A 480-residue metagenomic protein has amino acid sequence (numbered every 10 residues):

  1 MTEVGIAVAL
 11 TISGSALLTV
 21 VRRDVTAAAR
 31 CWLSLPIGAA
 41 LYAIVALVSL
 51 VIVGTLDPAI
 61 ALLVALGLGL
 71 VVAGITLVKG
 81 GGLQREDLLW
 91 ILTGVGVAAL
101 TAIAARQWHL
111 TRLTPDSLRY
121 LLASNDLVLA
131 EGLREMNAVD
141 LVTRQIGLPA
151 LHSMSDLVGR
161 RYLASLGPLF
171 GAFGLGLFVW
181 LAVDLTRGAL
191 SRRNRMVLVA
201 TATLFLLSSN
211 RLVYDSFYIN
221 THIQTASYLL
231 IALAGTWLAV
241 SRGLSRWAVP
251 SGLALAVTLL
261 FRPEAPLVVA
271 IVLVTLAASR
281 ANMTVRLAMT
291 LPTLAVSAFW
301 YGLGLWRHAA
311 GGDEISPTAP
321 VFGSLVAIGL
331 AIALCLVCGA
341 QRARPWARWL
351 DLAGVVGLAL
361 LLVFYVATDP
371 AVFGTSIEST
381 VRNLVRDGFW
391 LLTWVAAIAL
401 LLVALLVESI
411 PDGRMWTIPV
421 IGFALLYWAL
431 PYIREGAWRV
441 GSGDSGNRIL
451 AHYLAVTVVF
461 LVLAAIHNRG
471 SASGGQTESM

Functional and structural regions predicted by a protein language model:
M1-D87, A295-V326, R342, P370-T375: Membrane-embedded, hydrophobic transmembrane alpha-helices
S15, L68-K79, S165-L190: Transmembrane-helix motifs of polytopic, lipid-linked glycan transferases
V53-A104, A347-A353, A404-I418, G474-M480: Start-transfer (signal-anchor) and selected internal transmembrane alpha helices of multi-pass inner/ER membrane
A104-H109, R160-A164, T203-S227, L260: Aromatic- and kink-enriched transmembrane "portal" helix at the membrane-lumen/periplasm boundary that abuts
H109-A123, E131-L151, V158, Y162: Extracytoplasmic catalytic/substrate-binding loops of multi-pass membrane glycan-assembly enzymes
G171-R187, L273-R280, I328-R348, W390-T417 (+1 more regions): Hydrophobic, aromatic-rich transmembrane alpha-helices and their immediate juxtamembrane boundary segments
A202, W247-R262, I271-V274, T290-V296 (+1 more regions): Membrane-interface alpha helices of multi-pass inner-membrane proteins
L229-W247, A277-A281: Membrane-interface transmembrane helices that cradle and orient dolichyl/undecaprenyl
